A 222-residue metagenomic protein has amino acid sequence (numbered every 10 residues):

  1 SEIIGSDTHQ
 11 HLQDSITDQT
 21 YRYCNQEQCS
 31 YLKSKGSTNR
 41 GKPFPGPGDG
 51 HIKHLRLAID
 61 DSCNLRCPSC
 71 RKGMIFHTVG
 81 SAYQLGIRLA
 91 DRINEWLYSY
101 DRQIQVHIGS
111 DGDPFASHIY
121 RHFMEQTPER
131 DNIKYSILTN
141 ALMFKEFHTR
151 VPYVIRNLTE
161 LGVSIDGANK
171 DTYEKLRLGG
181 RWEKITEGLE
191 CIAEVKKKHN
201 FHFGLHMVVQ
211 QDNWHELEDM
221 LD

Functional and structural regions predicted by a protein language model:
S1-S81, Y98-D101: N-terminal pre-core extensions flanking Radical SAM catalytic domains
H51-S62, G73-R88, Y100-H118, R130-K145 (+2 more regions): Core AdoMet radical
C67, N94, M124-E125, E174 (+2 more regions): Non-transmembrane alpha-helical segments in soluble domains of secreted/periplasmic/extracellular proteins
P68, A116-H122, E146-F147, W214-H215: Short N-terminal helix/helix-N-cap motif within the alpha/beta-hydrolase-1
R92-I93, K145-V151: Alpha-helical scaffolding within the catalytic cores of extracellular/periplasmic polymer-degrading hydrolases
L97-Y98, T127-P128, V151-N157, K196-K197: Acidic (Asp/Glu)-rich catalytic clusters
H122-Q126, K184-E194, D219: Alpha-helical scaffolding segments of alpha/beta enzyme cores, especially the outer helices of TIM-barrel or partial
Q211-D222: Catalytic cores of alpha/beta
